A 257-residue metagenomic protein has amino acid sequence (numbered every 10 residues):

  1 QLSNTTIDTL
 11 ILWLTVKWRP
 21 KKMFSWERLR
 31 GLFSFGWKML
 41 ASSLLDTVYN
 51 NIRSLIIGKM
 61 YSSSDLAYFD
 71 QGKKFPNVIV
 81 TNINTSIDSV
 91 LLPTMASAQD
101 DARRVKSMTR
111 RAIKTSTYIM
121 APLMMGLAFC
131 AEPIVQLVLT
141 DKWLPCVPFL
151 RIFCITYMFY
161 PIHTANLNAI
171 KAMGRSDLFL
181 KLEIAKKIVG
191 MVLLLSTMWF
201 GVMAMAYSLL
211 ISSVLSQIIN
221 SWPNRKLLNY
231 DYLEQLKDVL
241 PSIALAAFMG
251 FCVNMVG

Functional and structural regions predicted by a protein language model:
Q1-W13, S42, D46, N50 (+6 more regions): Short runs within selected transmembrane alpha-helices of multi-pass transporters and secretion channels
L10-N51, L55, V90-S107, N224-L240: Interhelical loop/hinge segments that connect adjacent transmembrane helices in multipass membrane
G31-F35, M39, L55-N77, K106-M108 (+1 more regions): Interfacial/gating helices of multi-pass transporter permease domains
G31-K38, T115-S116, S212-G257: Membrane-interface "helix-start" segments
N51-I57, Y61, Q71, I87 (+3 more regions): Hydrophobic/aromatic end-of-helix segments at the C-terminal termini of transmembrane alpha-helices
L55, L66-A67, F179-L180, M205-A206 (+1 more regions): Alpha-helical transmembrane segments and their helix-entry boundary regions
G72, P76-M120, L167-A172: Helix-loop junctions and terminal segments of transmembrane helices in multi-pass membrane transport/translocation
K106-Y160, M191-S196, A246-M255: Alpha-helical transmembrane segments of multi-pass membrane transport and lipid-handling proteins
